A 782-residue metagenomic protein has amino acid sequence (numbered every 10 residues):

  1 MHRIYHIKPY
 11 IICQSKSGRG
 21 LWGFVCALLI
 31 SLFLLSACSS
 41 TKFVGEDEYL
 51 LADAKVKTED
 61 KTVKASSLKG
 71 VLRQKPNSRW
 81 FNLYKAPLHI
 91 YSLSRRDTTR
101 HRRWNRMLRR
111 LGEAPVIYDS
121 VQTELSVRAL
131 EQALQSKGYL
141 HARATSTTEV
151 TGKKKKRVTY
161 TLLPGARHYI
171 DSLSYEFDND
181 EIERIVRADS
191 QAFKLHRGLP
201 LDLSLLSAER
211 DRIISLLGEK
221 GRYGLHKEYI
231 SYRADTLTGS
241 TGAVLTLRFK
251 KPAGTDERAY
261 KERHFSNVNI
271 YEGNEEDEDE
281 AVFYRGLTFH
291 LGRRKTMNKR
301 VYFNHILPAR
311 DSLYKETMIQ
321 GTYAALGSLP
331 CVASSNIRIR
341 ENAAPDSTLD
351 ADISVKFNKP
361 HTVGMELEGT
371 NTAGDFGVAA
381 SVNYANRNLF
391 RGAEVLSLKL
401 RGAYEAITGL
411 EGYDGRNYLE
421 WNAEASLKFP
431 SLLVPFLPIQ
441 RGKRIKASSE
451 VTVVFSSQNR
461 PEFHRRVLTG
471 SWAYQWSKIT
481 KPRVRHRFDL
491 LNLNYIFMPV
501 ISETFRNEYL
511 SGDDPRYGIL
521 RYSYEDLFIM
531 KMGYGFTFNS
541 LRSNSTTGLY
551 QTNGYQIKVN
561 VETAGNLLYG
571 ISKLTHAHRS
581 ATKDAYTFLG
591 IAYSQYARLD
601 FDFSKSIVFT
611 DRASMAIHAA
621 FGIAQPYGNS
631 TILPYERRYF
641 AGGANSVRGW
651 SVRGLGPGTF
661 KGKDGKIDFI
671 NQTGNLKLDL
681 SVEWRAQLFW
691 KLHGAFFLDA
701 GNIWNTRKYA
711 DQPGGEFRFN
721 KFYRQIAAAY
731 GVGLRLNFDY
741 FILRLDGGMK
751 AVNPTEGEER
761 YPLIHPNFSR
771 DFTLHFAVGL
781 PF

Functional and structural regions predicted by a protein language model:
L35-A37: C-terminal motif of bacterial Sec signal peptides marking the signal peptidase cleavage site
S39-S328, T348, R441, N459: Interaction-mediating elements
E219, T362, Y413-A620: Transmembrane beta-strand segments of outer-membrane beta-barrel domains in Gram-negative and organellar OMPs
K250, A309, R340-N342, K356 (+15 more regions): Outer-membrane beta-barrel pore domains and translocons
E257, H264-K443, S523-M530, F538-Q551 (+2 more regions): Outer-membrane beta-barrel initiation region
A351-D352, K356, E366-N383, Y522-G733 (+1 more regions): Extended beta-strand-rich architecture
K359, F390-G392, L433, K478-T480 (+3 more regions): Short coil turns and loop connectors of transmembrane beta-barrels in diderm outer membranes and organellar homologs
L736-Y740, F768-F782: Outer-membrane beta-barrel "beta-signal"
